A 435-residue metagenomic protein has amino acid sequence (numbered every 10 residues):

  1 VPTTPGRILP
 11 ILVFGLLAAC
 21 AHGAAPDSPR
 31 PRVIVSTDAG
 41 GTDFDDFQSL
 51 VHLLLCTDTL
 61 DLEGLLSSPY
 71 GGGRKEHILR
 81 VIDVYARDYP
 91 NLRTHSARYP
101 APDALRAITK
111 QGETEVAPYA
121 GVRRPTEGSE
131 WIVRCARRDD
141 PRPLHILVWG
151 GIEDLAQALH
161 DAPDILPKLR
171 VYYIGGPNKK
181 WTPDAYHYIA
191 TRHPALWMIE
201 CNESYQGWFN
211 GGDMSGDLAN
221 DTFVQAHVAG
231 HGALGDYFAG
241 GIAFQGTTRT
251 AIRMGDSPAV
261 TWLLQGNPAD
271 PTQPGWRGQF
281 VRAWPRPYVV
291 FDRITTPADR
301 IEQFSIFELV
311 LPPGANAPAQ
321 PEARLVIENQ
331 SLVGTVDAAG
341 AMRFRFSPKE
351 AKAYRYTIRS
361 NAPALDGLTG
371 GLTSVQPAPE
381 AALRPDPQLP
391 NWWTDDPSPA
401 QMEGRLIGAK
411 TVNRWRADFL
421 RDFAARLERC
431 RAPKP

Functional and structural regions predicted by a protein language model:
V1-P5: N-terminal secretory signal peptides that target proteins for export/translocation
R7-A19: Bacterial N-terminal signal peptides
A24-P435: N-terminal acidic, glycine/proline-rich low-complexity segments
